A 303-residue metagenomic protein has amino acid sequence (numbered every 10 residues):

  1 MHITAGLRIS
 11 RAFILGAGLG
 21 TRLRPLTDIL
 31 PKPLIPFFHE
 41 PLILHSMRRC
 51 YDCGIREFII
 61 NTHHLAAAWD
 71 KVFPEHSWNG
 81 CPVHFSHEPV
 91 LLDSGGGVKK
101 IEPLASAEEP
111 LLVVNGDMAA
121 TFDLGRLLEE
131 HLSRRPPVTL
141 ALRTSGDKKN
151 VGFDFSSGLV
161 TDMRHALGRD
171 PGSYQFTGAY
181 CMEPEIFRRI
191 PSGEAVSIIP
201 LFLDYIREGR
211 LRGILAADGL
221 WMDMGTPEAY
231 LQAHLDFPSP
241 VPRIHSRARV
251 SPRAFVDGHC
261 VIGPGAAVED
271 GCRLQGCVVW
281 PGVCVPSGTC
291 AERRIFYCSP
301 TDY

Functional and structural regions predicted by a protein language model:
H2-W69: N-terminal glycine-rich phosphate-binding loop and ensuing alpha1 helix
T4-L7, D28, A105, L132 (+1 more regions): Short, flexible hinge/linker loops that cap or flank conserved catalytic cores
R11, R56-F58, P82, P110 (+2 more regions): Residues at the starts of beta-strands that form the adenosine-phosphate
L34, F85, V138, M163 (+1 more regions): Generic preference for hydrophobic
L44, G95, K99, G271: Glycine-rich phosphate-binding loop at the start of an alpha helix
W69-F155: Conserved beta-loop-beta/alpha segment of the NTase-like Rossmann-fold superfamily that binds/positions NTPs
E109-L112, A119, G125-L132, S145-G146 (+1 more regions): Catalytic-core segments of class I nucleotidyltransferases/pyrophosphorylases that form NMP-activated intermediates
P242, R247-A254, C260-I262, A266-C272 (+5 more regions): A structural motif detector for beta-strand N-caps
